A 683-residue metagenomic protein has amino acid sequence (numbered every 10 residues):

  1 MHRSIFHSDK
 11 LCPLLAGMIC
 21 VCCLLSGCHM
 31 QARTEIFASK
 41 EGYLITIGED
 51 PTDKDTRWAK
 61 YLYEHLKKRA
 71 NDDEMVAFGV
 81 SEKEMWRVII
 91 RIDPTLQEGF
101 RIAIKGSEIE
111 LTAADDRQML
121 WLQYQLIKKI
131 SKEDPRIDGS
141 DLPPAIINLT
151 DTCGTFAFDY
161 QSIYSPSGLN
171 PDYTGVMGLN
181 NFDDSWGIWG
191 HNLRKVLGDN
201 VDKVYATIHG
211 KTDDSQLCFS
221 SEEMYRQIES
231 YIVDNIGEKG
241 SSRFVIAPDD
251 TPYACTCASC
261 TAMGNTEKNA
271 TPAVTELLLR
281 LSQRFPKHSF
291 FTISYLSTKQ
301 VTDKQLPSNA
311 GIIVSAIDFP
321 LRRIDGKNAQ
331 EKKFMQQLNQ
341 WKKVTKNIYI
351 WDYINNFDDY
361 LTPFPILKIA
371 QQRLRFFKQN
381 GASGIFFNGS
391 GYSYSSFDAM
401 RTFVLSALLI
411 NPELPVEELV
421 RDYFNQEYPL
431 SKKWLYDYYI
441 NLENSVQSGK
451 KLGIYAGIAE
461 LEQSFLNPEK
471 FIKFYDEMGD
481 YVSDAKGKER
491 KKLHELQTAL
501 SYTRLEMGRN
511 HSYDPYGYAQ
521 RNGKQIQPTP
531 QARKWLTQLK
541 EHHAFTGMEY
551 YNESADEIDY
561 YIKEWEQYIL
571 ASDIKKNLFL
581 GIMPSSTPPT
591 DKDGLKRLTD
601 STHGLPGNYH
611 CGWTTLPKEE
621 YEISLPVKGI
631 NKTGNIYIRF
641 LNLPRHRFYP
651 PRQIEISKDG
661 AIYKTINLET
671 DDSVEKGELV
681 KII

Functional and structural regions predicted by a protein language model:
I36-T46, W58-Y61, H65, A70 (+5 more regions): Feature activates predominantly on carbohydrate-active enzymes
L66, E74-E98: Short, well-ordered secondary-structure micro-motifs within conserved domains or adaptor modules
G139-P143, V416-I569: C-terminal non-catalytic alpha-helical accessory regions
E223-M224, K332-K433, D437: Structured mid-domain segments that build the active-site/substrate or prosthetic-cofactor binding neighborhood
Y295-D318, L361-K368, Y394-R401: Substrate-binding cleft/loops of secretory-pathway carbohydrate-active enzymes
E564-T633, R639-P650, E669-K676: Disordered, acidic Ser/Thr/Pro-rich linker "stalks" and the adjacent N-terminal cap of the next globular domain
H646-A661: Short, surface-exposed beta-strand/strand-loop-strand elements in extracellular ectodomains
I662-I682: Extracellular carbohydrate recognition and processing domains and analogous Trp-centered ligand-binding platforms
